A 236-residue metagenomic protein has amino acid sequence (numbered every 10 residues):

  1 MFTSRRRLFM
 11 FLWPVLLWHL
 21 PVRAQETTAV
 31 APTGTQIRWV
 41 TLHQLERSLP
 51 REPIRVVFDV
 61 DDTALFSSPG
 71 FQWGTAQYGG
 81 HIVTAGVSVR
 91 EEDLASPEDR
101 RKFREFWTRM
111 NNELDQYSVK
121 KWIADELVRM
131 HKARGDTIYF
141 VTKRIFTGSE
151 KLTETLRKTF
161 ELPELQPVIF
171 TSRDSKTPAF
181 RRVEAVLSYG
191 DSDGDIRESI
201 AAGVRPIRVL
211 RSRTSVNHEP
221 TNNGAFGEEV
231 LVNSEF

Functional and structural regions predicted by a protein language model:
F2, V22-V60, A225-F236: Non-catalytic pre-domain segments flanking phosphatase-related domains
F2-M10: Bacterial N-terminal signal peptides that target proteins for export
M10-H19: Bacterial N-terminal signal peptides
H43-Q116: Active-site neighborhood of HAD-like aspartate-dependent phosphohydrolases
R55-F58, L65, I138-T142, P167-I169 (+2 more regions): Structural recognition of the beta-strand scaffold that forms the well-ordered cores of secreted hydrolase catalytic
T84, P97-R100, R104-Y139, F146-E150: Short, acidic loop-to-helix structural element flanking the phosphoryl-transfer center in phosphate-processing enzymes
I145-R197: Substrate-recognition "cap/lid" segment bordering the active-site pocket of phosphatases
A185-F236: Acidic, Mg2+-coordinating phosphoryl-transfer loop and its flanking beta/alpha structural elements, shared across
